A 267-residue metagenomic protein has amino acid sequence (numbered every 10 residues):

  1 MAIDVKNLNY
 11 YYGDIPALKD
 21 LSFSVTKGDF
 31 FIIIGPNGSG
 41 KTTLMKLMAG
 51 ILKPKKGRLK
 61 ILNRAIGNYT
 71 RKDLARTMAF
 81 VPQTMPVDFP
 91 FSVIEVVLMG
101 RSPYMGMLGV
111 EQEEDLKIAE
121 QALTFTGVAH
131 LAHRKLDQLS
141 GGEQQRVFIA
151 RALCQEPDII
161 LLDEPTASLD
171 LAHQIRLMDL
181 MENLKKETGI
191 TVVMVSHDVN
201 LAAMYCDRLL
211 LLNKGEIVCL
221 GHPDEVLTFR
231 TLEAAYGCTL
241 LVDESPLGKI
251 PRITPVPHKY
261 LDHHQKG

Functional and structural regions predicted by a protein language model:
I34-P36: The feature captures the beta-strand-to-loop junction immediately N-terminal to the Walker
A49: Helix-to-loop junction immediately C-terminal to a conserved catalytic motif
G57-A65, L74: Conserved ABC transporter NBD signature motif
L98, E113-L131: Conserved ABC ATPase "signature" region
K135-L139, E143: Conserved ABC ATPase signature
I160-D163: Catalytic Walker B motif of ABC-type/P-loop ATPase nucleotide-binding domains
A235-G267: ABC ATPase nucleotide-binding domains
